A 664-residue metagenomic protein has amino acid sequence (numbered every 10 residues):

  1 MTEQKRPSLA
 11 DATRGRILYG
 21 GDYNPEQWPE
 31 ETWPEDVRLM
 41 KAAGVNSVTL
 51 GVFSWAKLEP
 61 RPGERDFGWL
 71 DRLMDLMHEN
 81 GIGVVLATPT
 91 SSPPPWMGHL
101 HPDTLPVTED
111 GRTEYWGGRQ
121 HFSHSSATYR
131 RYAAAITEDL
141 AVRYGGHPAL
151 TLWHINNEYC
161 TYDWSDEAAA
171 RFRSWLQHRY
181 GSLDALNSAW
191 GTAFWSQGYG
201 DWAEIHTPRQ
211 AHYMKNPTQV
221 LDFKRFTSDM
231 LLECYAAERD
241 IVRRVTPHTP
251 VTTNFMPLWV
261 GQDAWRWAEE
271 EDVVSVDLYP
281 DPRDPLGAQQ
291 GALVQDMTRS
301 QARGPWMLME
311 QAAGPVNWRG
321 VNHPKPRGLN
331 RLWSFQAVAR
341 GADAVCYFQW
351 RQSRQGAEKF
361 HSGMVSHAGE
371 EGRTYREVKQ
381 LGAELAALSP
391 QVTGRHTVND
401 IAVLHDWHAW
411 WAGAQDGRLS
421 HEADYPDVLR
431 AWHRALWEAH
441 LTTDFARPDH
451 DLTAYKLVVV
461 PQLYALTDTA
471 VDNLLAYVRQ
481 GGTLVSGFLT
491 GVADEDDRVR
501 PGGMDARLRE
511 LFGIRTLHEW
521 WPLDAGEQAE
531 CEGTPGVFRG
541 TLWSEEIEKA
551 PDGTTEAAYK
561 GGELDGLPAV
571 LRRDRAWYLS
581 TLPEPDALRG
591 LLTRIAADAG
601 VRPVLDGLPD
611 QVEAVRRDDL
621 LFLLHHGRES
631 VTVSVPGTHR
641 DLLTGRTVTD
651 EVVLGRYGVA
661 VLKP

Functional and structural regions predicted by a protein language model:
M1-T49, P60, D75-E79, G83 (+1 more regions): N-terminal carbohydrate-binding accessory modules
G15-I17, G44-N46, H78-V84, G146-T151 (+6 more regions): Short, well-ordered coil/turn segments that N-cap beta-strands
L18-P29, F53-G68, Y115-A134, N156-D163 (+6 more regions): The substrate-binding groove and active-site-proximal loops of carbohydrate-active enzymes, especially glycoside
G21, M40, V48, M77 (+8 more regions): Conserved, mostly hydrophobic/aromatic
Q27-A42, A133-D139, M256-W267, P326-S334: Short, acidic/polar
E35-K41, T49-T113, E238-V245, Y464-A465: Aromatic-lined substrate-binding rim segments of carbohydrate-active enzymes
D110-V273, D277-L293: Polysaccharide-binding and catalytic clefts of secreted carbohydrate-active enzymes
W202-I205, H248, P257, A268 (+1 more regions): Carbohydrate-binding surfaces of carbohydrate-active enzymes
